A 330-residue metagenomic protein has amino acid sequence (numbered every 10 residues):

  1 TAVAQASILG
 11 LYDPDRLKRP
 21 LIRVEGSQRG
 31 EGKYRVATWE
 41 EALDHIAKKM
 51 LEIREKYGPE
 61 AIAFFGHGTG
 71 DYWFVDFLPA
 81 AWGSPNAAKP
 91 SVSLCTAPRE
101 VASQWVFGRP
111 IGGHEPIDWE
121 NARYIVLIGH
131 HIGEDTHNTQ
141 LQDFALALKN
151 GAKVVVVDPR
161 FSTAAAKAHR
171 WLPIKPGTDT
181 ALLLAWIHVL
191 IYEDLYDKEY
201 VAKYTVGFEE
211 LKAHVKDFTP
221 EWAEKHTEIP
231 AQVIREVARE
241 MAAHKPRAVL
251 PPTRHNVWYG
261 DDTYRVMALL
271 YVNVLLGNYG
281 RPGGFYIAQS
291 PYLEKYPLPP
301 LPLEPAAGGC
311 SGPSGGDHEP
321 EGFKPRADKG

Functional and structural regions predicted by a protein language model:
A2-L195, W222, P230: N-terminal export/assembly segments and adjacent metallocofactor-ligating motifs of anaerobic energy-metabolism
E55-P59, A87, Y192-Y196, P220-E224 (+3 more regions): Intrinsically disordered or highly flexible coil/loop and linker segments, enriched in small and charged/polar residues
A61-G70, K225-I229, T253-G260, Y292-L293: Conserved short loop/turn motifs at secondary-structure junctions
G68, Y72-W73, T205, E209 (+3 more regions): An alpha-helix initiation/capping motif
A80, L184, H188, R239 (+1 more regions): Generic alpha-helical structural context detector
V92-C95, T205, A238-M241, I287-S290: Short linear loop/turn motifs
G177, A181-R247: P-loop NTPase catalytic nucleotide-binding module
M241-G330: A glycine-rich, hydrophobic/aromatic-adjacent loop/helix-cap motif
